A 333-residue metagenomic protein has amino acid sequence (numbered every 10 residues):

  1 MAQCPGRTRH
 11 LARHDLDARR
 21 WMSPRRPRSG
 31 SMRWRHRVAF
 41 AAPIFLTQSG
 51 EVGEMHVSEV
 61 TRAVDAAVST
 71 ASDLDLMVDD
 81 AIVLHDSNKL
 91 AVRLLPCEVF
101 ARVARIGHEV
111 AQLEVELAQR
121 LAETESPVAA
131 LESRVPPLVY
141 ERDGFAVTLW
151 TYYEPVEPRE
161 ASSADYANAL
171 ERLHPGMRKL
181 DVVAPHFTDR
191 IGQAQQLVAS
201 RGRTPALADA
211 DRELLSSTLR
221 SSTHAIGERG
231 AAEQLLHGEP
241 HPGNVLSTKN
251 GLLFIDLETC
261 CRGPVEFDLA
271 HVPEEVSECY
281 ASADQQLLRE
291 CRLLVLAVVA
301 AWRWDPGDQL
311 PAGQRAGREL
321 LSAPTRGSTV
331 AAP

Functional and structural regions predicted by a protein language model:
F45-V78: Juxta-kinase regulatory segment immediately upstream of eukaryotic protein kinase catalytic domains
V64, R102-D143, E154-L173: A conserved alpha-helical element in kinase catalytic cores
L74-V92: ATP-binding glycine-rich phosphate-binding loop
A146-R159, Q196-T204, A297-P311: A glycine-centered beta->alpha junction motif in the catalytic cores of kinase/phosphotransferase enzymes
E154-E213, E233: A cross-family kinase active-site recognition segment
Q234-L235, S247-R292: Active-site Asp-x-Gly
G243-V245: Catalytic-loop signature of eukaryotic-like protein kinases
E274, Y280-P333: Helix-rich C-terminal or lid/interface subdomains of diverse kinases
